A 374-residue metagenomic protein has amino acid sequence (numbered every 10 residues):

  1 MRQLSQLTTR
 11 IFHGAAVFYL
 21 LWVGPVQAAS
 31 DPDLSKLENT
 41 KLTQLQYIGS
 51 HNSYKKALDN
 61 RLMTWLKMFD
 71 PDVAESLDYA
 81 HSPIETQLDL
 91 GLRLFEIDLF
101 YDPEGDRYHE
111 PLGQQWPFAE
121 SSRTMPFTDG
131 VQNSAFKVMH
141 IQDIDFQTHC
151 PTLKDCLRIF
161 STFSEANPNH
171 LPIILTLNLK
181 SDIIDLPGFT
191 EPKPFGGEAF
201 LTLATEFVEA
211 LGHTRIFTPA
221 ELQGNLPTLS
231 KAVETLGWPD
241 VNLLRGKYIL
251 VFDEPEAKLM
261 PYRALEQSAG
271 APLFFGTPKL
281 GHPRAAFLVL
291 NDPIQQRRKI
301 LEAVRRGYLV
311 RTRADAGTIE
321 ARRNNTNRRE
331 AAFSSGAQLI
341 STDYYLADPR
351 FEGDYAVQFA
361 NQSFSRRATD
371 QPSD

Functional and structural regions predicted by a protein language model:
M1-T9: N-terminal secretory signal peptides that target proteins for export/translocation
F12-V23: Bacterial N-terminal signal peptides
G24-A28: Sec/Tat signal peptide C-region and signal peptidase I cleavage site
A29-D374: Catalytic cores of phosphodiester-bond hydrolases, prominently lipid phosphodiesterases
